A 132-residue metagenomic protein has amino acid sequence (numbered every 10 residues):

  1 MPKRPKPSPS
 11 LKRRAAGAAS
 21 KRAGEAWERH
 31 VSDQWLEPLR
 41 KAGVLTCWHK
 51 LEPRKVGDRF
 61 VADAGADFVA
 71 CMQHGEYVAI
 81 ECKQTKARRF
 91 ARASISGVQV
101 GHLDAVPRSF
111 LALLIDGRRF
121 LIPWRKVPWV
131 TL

Functional and structural regions predicted by a protein language model:
M1-F60: Acidic-basic catalytic patches of nuclease active cores, encompassing PD-(D/E)XK and other metal-cofactor nuclease
P53, K83-T85, L114: Histidine- and/or cysteine-centered catalytic micro-motif in compact active-site loops
A64: Beta-rich catalytic cores
F68-A70, G75-A87: Conserved catalytic cores of phosphodiester-cleaving nucleases, focusing on short active-site segments
C82, P128-L132: Charged, low-complexity intrinsically disordered segments
T85-V106: Mg2+/Mn2+-dependent nuclease catalytic core
D104-P128: Nucleic-acid nuclease catalytic cores
